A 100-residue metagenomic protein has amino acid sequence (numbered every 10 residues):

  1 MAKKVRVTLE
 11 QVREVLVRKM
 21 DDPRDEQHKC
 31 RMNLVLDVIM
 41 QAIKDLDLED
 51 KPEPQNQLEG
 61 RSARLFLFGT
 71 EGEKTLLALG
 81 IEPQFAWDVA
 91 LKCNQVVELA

Functional and structural regions predicted by a protein language model:
A2-P54, L58: The feature represents the first ordered module of a protein
N56, R64-L65: Charged, low-complexity surface patches
L65-A100: Short, compact, well-ordered microdomains
